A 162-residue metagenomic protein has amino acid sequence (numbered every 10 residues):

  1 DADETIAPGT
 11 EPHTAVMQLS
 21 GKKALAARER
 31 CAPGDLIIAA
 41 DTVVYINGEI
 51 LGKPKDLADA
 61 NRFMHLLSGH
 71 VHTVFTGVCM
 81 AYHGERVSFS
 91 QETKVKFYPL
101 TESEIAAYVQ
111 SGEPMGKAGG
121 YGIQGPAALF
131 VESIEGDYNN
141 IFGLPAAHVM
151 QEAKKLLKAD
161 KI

Functional and structural regions predicted by a protein language model:
D1-D3: A short beta-strand-loop structural module common to alpha/beta enzyme folds
T5-A7: Glycine-rich N-terminal loop/short-helix segment of MobA-like nucleotidyltransferase
G9-I162: Anionic-ligand binding patches
